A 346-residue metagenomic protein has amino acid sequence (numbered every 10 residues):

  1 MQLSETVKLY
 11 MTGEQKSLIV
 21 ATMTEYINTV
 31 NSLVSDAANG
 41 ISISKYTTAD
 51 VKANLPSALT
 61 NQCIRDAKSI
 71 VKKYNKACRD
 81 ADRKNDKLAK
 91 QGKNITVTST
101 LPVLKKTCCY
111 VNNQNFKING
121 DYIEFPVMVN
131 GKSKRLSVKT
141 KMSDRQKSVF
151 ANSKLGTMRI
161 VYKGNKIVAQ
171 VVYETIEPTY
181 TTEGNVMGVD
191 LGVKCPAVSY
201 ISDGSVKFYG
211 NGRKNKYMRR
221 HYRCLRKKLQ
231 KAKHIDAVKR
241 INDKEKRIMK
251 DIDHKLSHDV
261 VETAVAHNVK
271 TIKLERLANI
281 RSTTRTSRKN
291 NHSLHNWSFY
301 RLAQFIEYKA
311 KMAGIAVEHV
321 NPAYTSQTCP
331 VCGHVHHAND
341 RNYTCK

Functional and structural regions predicted by a protein language model:
M1-K346: Nucleic-acid substrate recognition interfaces
